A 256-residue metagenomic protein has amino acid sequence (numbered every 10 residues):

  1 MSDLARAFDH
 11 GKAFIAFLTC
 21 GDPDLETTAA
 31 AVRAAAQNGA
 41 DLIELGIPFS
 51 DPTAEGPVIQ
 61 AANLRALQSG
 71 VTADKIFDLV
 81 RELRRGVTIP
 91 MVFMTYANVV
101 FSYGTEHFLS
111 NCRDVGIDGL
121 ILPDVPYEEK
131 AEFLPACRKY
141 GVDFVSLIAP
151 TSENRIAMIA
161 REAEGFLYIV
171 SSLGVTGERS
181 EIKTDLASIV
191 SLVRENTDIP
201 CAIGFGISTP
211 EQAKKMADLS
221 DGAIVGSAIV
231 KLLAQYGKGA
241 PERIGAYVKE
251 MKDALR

Functional and structural regions predicted by a protein language model:
M1-A7, S50-A61, V71-R81, F101-H107 (+5 more regions): Active-site-adjacent beta->alpha loops and helix N-cap segments on the catalytic face of soluble alpha/beta enzymes
M1-L18, R81-R85, R256: N-terminal amphipathic alpha-helix/helix-capping segment at the start of soluble metabolic enzymes
F14-L18, I43-L45, M91-T95, L120-L122 (+4 more regions): Hydrophobic faces of well-ordered beta-strands that scaffold small-molecule active sites in alpha/beta enzyme cores
A16, A35, G46, C112 (+3 more regions): Conserved, mostly hydrophobic/aromatic
L25-A34, T151-R161, I203, I207-A223: Catalytic cores of alpha/beta
D41-D51, I117-I121, P126-E129, S171-G177 (+2 more regions): Glycine-rich phosphate-binding active-site loops on the catalytic face of alpha/beta enzymes
I76, S191-A202, S208-R256: Alpha/beta catalytic cores of nucleotide-metabolism and tRNA/nucleoside-modifying enzymes
R161-A187, E195-N196: Active-site rim beta-loop-alpha module in soluble metabolic enzymes
